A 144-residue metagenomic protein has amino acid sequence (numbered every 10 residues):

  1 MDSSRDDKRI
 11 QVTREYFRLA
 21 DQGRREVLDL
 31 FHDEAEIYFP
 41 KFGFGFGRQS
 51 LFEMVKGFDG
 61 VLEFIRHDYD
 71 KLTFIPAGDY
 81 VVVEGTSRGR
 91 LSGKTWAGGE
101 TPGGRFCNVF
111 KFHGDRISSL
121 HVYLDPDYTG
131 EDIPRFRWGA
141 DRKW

Functional and structural regions predicted by a protein language model:
M1-R5, D21, K56-W144: A beta-strand edge to alpha-helix "cap/lid" segment located at domain peripheries
S4-Q22, L30: Short, aromatic-enriched amphipathic alpha-helices that serve as compact interaction elements
D7, R25-A77: A solvent-exposed, acidic/Ser-Thr-rich amphipathic alpha-helical stretch
T13-Y16, V27-L28, A35, G47 (+4 more regions): Hydrophobic pocket/interface hotspot
